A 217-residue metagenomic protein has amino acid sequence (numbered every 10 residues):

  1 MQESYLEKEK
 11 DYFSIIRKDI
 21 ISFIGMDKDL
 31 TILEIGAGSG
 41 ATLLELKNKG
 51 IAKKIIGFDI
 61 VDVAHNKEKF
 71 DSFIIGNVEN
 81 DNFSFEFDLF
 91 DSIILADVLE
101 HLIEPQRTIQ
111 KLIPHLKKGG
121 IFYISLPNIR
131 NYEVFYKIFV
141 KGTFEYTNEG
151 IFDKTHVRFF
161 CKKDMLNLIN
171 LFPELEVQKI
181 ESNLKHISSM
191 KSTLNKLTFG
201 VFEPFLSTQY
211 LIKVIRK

Functional and structural regions predicted by a protein language model:
M1-D88, S92, Q106-I109, K141 (+4 more regions): Conserved N-terminal segment of class I S-adenosyl-L-methionine
S92-V98: A short beta-strand submotif of the Rossmann-like class I SAM-dependent methyltransferase core that lines
H101, H156: Histidine-centered divalent metal-coordination motifs
I103-R107, V134: Short N-terminal helix/helix-N-cap motif within the alpha/beta-hydrolase-1
R107-K118: A short glycine-rich, Lys/Arg-flanked "PGG" loop and its adjoining helix->strand segment in the class I
G120-L126: Conserved beta-strand signature within the Rossmann-like core of class I S-adenosyl-L-methionine
P127-I129, S182-N183: Histidine-centered beta-alpha loop that forms part of the nucleotide-sugar donor binding/catalytic region in diverse
R130-T155: Short, glycine-/aromatic-enriched active-site segment of Class I SAM-dependent methyltransferases
